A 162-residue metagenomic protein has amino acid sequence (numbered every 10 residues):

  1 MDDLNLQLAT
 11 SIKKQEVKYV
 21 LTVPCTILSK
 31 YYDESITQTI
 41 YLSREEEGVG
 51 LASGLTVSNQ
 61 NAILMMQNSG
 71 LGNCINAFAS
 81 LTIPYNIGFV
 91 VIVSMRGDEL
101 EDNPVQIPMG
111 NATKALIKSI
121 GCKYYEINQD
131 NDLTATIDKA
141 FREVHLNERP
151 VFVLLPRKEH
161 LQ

Functional and structural regions predicted by a protein language model:
M1-Q162: Thiamine diphosphate
